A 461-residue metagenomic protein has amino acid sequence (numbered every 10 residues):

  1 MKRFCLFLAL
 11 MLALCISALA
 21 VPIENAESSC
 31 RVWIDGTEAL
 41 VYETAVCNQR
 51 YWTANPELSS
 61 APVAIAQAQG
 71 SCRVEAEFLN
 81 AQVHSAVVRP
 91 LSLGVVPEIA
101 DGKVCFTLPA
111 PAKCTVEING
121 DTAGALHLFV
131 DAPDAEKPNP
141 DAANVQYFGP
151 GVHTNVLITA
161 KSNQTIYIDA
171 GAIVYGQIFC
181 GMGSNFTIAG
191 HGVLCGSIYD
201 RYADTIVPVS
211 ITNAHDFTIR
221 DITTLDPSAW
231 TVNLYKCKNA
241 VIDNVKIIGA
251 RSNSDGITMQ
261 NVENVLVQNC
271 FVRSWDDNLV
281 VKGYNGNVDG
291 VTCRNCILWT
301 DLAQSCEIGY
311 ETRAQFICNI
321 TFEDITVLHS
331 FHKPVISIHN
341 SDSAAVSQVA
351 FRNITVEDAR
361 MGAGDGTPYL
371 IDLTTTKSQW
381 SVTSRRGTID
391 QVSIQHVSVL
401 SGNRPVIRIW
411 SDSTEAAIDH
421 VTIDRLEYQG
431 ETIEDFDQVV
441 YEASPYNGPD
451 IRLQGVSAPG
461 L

Functional and structural regions predicted by a protein language model:
M1-F4: Positively charged n-region of N-terminal signal peptides that target proteins for export
F7-C15: Bacterial N-terminal signal peptides
I16-A20: Sec/Tat signal peptide C-region and signal peptidase I cleavage site
V21-L461: Extracellular/periplasmic carbohydrate-active domains that bind, remodel, or depolymerize complex polysaccharides
